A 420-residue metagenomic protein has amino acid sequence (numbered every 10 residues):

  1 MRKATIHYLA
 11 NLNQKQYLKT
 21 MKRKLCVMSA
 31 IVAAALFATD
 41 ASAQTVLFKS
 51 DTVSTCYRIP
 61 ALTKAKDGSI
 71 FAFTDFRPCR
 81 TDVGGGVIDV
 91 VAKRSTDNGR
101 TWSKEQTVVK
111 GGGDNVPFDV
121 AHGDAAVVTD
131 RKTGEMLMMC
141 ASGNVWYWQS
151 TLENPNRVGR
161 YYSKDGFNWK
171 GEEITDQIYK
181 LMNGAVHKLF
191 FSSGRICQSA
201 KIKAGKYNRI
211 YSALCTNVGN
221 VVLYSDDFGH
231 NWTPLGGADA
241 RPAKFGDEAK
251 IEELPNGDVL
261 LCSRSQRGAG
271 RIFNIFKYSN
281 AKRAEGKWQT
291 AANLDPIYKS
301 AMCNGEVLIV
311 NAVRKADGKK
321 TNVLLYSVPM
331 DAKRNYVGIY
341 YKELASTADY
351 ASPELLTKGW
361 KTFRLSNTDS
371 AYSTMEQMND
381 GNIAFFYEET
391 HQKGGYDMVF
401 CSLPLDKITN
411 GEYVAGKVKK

Functional and structural regions predicted by a protein language model:
M1-Q44: Bacterial Sec-dependent N-terminal signal peptides
S42-K420: Asp-box/BNR beta-propeller blade signature and adjacent active/binding-site loops in extracellular glycan-interacting
